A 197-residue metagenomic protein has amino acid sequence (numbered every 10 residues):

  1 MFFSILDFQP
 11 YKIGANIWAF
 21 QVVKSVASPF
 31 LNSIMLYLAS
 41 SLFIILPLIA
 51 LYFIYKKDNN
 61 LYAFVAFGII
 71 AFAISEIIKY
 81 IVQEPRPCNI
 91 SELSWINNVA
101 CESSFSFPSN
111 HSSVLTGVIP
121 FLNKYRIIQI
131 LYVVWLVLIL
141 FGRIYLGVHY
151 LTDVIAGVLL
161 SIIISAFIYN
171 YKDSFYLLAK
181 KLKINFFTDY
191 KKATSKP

Functional and structural regions predicted by a protein language model:
M1-I45, S75-S104, I184-K196: N-terminal transmembrane-helix/juxtamembrane module of multi-pass inner/ER membrane proteins
F2-S4, I70-I77, W135-V148: Aromatic-anchored segments of alpha-helical transmembrane domains
F30-L31, K57-L61, Y125-L131: Membrane-helix interface segments
P47-I74: Interfacial segments of alpha-helical transmembrane regions
L51, I74, I78, V82 (+1 more regions): Alpha-helical membrane-inserting segments
Y55-K56, V82-Q83, L146-Y150: Short helix-capping/hinge motifs at transmembrane helix termini and TM-loop junctions
F64-P85, I155, L160-S161: Membrane helix-loop-helix hairpins that form the core translocation module of multi-pass transporters
W95-P197: Membrane-embedded catalytic cores of phosphoryl/pyrophosphoryl-handling enzymes
